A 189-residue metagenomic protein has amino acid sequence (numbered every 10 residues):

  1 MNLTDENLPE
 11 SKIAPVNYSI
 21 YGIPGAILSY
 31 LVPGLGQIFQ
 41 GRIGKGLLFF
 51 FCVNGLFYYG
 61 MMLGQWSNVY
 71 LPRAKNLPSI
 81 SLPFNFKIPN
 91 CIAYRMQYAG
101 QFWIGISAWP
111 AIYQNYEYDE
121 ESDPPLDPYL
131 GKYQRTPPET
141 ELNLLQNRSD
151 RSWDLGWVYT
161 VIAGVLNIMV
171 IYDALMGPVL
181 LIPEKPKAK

Functional and structural regions predicted by a protein language model:
N2-A26, F49-K189: Transmembrane helix recognition focused on a "late"/terminal membrane span
I27-F51: Conserved catalytic-core segments centered on acid/base and nucleophilic motifs
